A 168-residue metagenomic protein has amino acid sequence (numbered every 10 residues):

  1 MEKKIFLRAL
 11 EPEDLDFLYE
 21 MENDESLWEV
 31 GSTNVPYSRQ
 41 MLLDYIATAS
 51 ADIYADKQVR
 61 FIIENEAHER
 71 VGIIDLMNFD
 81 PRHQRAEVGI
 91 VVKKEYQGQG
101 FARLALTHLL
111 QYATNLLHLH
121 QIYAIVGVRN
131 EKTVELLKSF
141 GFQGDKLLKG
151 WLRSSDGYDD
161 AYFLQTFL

Functional and structural regions predicted by a protein language model:
M1-F6, L10-L15, D24, N65-L168: Acyl-donor (CoA/ACP) binding surface of acyl/acetyltransferases
E20-M21: Conserved catalytic core of Hanks-type protein kinase domains
S26-T48: Conserved GNAT-fold acetyl-CoA-binding loop/helix
L27, A55-Q58, I122: Secondary-structure boundary/capping residues
N34-S38, V59, R129: Short, conserved alpha-helical segments within structured domains
A49-I62: A short helix-loop-beta-strand connector motif used in the catalytic cores of GNAT acetyltransferases and, in some
